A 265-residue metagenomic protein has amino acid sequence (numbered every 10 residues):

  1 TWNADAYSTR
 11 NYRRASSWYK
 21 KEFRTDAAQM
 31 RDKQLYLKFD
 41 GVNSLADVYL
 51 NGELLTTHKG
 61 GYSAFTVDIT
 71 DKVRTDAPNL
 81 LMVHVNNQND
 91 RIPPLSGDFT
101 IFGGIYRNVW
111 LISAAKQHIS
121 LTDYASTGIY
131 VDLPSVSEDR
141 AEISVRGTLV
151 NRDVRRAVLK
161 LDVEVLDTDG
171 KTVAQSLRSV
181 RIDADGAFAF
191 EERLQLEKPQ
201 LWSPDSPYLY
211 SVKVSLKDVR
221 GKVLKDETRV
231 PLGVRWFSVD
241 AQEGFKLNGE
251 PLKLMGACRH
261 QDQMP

Functional and structural regions predicted by a protein language model:
T9-T122, S126-G128, R152-D153, T168: Accessory beta-strand-rich segments of carbohydrate-active enzymes
Y19-K21, S63-V67, R178, G186-L194: Short strand-edge motifs at loop-to-beta-strand transitions and within beta-strands of extracellular beta-rich domains
M30-K33, V73-P78, R156, L196-S211: Short glycine/proline/serine/threonine-rich loop/turn segments at secondary-structure transition edges
L50, R140-R181, F190-E192: Beta-strand-rich binding/interaction modules
G52, V109, G147, Y210 (+1 more regions): Conserved, mostly hydrophobic/aromatic
V83, V163, V212-V214: Hydrophobic/tyrosine-rich beta-strand signature of extracellular beta-sandwich/beta-rich modules, prominently
I129, K213-P265: N-terminal carbohydrate-binding accessory modules
L133-A141: Short, solvent-exposed loop/linker segments at the N-terminal edge of repeated beta-sheet extracellular domains
